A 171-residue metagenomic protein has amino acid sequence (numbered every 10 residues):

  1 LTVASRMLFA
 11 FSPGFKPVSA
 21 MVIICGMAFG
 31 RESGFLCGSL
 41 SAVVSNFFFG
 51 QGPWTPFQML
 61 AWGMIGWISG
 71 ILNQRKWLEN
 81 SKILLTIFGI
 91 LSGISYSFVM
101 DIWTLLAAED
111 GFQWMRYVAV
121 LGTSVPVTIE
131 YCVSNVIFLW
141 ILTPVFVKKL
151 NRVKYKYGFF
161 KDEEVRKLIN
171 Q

Functional and structural regions predicted by a protein language model:
L1-A4, L106-A107: A short alpha-helix capping/helix-coil boundary motif
V3-V18, S39-N73: Interfacial aromatic-anchored transmembrane helix boundaries in multi-pass membrane proteins
F11, K16, G52-P56, I71-N170: Membrane-embedded alpha-helical hairpins and interfacial helices in multi-pass inner-membrane proteins
A20, I24, F35, S39-V43 (+9 more regions): Residue-level signature of the transmembrane alpha-helical core of multi-pass small-molecule transporters
M27: Small-residue-rich anion-binding loops in enzyme active sites
